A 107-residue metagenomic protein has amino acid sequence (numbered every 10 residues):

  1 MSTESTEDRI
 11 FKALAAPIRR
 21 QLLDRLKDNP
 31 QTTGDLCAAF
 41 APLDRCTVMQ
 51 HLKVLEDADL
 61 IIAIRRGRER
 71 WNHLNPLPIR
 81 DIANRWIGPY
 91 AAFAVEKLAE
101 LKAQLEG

Functional and structural regions predicted by a protein language model:
M1-T6, D24-K27, R80-G107: Amphipathic alpha-helical dimerization/coiled-coil segments that flank or bridge DNA-binding/regulatory modules
S5-T47, E69-D81, R85: N-terminal helix-turn-helix DNA-binding core of bacterial DNA-binding proteins
K12, D24, E56, I62 (+1 more regions): A cross-family signal for key residues in well-ordered alpha-helices that form functional helical elements
L14-A15, F40, L60, R65 (+1 more regions): Coiled-coil-like amphipathic alpha-helices with heptad-repeat character
Q21-L22, T32, I61, K102 (+1 more regions): Charge-dense, helix-prone N-terminal extensions
L52-K53: Short, hydrophobic-biased segments on the C-terminal half of alpha helices that form "recognition helices"
E56-G67, H73: Beta-hairpin "wing" of winged helix-turn-helix
